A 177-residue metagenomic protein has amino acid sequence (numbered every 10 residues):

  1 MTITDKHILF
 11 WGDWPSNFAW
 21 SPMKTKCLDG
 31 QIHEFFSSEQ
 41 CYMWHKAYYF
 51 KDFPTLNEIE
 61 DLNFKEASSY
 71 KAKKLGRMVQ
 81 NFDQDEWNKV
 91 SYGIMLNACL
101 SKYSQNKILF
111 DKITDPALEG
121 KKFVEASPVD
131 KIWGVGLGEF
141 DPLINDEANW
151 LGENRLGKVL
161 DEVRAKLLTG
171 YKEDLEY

Functional and structural regions predicted by a protein language model:
M1-Y177: Charged, low-complexity intrinsically disordered segments
